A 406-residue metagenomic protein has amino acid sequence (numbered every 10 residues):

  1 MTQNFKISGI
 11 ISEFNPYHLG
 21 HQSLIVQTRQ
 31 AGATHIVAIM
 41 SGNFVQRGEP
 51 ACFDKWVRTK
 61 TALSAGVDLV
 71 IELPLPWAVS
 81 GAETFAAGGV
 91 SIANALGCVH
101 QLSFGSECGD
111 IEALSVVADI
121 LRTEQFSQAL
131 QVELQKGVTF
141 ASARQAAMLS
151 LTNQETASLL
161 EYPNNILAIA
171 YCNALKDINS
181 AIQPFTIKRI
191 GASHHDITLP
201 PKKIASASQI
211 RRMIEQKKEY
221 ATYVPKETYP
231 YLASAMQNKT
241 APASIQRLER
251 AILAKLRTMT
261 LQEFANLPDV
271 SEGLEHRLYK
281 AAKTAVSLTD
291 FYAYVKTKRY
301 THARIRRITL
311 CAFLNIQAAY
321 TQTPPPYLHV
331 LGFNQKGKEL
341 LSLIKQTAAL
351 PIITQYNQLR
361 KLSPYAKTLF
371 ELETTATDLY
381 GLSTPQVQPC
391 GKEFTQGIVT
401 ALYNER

Functional and structural regions predicted by a protein language model:
M1-R58: N-terminal catalytic cores of NTP/NDP-binding nucleotidyl/phosphoryl-transfer enzymes
F5, A33, V67, C98-V99: Short, high-confidence coil segments that cap the C-terminus of an alpha-helix and link into the following beta-strand
I10, I39-M40, I71-L73, T186-I187: Short beta-strands and strand-loop turn motifs
I11-S12, V45-Q46, A62, P76-W77 (+1 more regions): Short, contiguous strand/loop micro-motifs
Q27-A31, T61, I92, A174: A generic secondary-structure signal
K60-P74: A glycine-rich helix N-cap at a beta->alpha junction
L73-R406: Active-site cores that bind ATP or allylic diphosphates and position pyrophosphate for catalysis
